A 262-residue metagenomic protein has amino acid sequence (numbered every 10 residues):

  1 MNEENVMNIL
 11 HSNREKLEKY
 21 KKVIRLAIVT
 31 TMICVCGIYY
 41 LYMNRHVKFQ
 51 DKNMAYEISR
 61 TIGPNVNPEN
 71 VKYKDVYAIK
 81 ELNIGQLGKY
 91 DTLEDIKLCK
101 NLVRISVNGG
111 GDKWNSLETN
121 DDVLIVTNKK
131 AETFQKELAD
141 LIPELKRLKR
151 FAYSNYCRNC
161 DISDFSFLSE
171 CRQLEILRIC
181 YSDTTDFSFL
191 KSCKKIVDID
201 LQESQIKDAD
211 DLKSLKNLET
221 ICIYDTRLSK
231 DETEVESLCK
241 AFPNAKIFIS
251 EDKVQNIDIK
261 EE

Functional and structural regions predicted by a protein language model:
M1-Y20: N-terminal Lys/Arg-rich, disordered targeting/topogenic segments
N2-V6, M54-A55, Q135-L138, V235: Short amphipathic alpha-helical segments that mediate assembly, nucleic-acid/protein binding, or membrane association
R14-M32: N-terminal Sec-pathway targeting helices
T31-L41: Hydrophobic alpha-helical membrane-insertion segments, chiefly the h-region of N-terminal signal peptides
Y42-P68: Surface-exposed cap/linker segments adjacent to membranes
G63, Y77-L141, R147-F167, Q173-T185 (+6 more regions): Concave beta-strand-loop units of leucine-rich repeat
V71-Y73: Short, structural beta-strand-to-alpha-helix junction motif
